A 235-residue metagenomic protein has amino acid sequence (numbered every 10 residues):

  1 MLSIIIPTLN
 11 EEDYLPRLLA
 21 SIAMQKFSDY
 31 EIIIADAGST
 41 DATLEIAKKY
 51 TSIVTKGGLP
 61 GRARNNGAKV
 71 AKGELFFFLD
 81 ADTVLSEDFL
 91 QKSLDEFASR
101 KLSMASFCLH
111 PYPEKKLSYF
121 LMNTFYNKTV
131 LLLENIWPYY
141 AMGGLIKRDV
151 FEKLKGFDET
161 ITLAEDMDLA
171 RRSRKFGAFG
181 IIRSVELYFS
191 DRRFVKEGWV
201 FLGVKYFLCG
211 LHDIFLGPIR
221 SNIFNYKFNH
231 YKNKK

Functional and structural regions predicted by a protein language model:
A20-D29: Short, acidic, metal-binding catalytic loop of nucleotide-sugar glycosyltransferases
S21, D36-L44, T83: A conserved acidic beta->alpha catalytic loop
A42, A81-D95, R171: Acidic donor-binding/catalytic loop of UDP-sugar-dependent glycosyltransferases, especially processive GT2
K56-A71: Glycine-rich, basic loop-to-helix element that forms the pyrophosphate-binding segment of sugar-nucleotide handling
F76: Short aromatic/hydrophobic "clamp" motif used to bind/position activated sugar donors
D88-L117: Conserved donor NDP-sugar-binding/catalytic core segment of glycosyltransferases
H110-L117, N127-I146: A recurrent flexible, glycine/aromatic-enriched loop bordering the glycosyltransferase active site that acts as
L163-L169: Acidic donor-binding loop at a coil-to-helix junction in glycosyltransferase catalytic cores that engages
